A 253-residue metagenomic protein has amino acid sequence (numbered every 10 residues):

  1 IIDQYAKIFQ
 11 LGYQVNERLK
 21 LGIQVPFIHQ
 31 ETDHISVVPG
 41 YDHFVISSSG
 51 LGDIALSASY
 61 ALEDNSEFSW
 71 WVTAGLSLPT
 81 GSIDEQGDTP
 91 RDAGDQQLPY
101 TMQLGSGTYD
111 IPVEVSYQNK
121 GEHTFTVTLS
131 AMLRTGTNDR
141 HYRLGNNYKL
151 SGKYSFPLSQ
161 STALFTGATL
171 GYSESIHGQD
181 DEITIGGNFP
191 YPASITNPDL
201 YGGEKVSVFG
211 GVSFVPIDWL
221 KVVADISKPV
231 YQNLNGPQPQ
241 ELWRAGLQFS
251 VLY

Functional and structural regions predicted by a protein language model:
I1-Y5, I83, F125, P229: Short glycine/proline- and aromatic-enriched beta-strand/turn motifs that initiate or cap beta-hairpins
I2-L19, Q24-F27, T32, S36 (+1 more regions): Transmembrane beta-barrel domains of bacterial outer-membrane proteins
D3-K7, S48-I54, F68, G105-I111 (+3 more regions): Residues that define the transmembrane beta-barrel architecture of outer-membrane proteins
F9-Y13, I23, L56-Y60, A74-L76 (+6 more regions): Residues on the lipid-exposed face of transmembrane beta-strands in outer-membrane beta-barrel proteins
L19-I23, S66-S69, G121-V127, S161-L164 (+1 more regions): Repeated loop/turn-to-beta-strand initiation elements of outer-membrane beta-barrel proteins
G22-Q24, I28-T32, S77-I83, S130-G136 (+4 more regions): Structural signature of outer-membrane beta-barrel domains
H29-T137, P192, L200: Outer-membrane pore/translocation modules
R140-Y253: Outer membrane beta-barrel transmembrane domains
